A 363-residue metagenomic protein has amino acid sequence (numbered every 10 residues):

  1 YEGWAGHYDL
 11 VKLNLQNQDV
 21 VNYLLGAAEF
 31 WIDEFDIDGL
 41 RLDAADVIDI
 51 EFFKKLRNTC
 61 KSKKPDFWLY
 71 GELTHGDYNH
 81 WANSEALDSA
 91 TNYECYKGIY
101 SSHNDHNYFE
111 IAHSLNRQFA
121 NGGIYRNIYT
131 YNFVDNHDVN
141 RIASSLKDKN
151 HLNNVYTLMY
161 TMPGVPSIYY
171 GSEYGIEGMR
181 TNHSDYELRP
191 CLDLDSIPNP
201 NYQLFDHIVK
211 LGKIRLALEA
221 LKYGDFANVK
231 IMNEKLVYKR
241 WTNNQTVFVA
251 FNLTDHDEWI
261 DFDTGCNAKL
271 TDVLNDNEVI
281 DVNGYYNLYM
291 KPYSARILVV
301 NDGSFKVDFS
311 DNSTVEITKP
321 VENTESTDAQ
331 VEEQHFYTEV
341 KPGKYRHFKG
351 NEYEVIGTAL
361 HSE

Functional and structural regions predicted by a protein language model:
Y1-E34, L56-S62, N79-H80: Substrate-binding/active-site clefts of carbohydrate-active enzymes
G6-V21, D38-V47, G98-D105, D138-D148 (+1 more regions): The substrate-binding groove and active-site-proximal loops of carbohydrate-active enzymes, especially glycoside
Y23-I50, N132-N136: Active-site groove signature of glycoside hydrolases
D33, D43-R126, T130, K149 (+5 more regions): Active-site-proximal helices and loops of the catalytic beta/alpha 8
K213, V229-T264: Carbohydrate-binding surface patches
T271-Y286: Solvent-exposed beta-strand/loop surfaces of large extracellular or lumenal domains
V282-T318: C-terminal beta-strand-rich structural cap/linker in extracellular carbohydrate-active enzymes
D328-E363: Mixed-charge, low-complexity intrinsically disordered regions
